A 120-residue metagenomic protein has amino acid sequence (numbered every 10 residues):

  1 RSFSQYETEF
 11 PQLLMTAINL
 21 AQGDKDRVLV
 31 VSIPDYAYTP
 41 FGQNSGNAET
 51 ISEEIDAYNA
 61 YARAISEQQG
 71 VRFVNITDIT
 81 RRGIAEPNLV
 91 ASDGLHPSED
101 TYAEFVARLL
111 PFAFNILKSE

Functional and structural regions predicted by a protein language model:
R1-S119: Alpha-helical cap/lid subdomain in secreted, periplasmic, or secretory-pathway luminal O-acyl-processing enzymes
